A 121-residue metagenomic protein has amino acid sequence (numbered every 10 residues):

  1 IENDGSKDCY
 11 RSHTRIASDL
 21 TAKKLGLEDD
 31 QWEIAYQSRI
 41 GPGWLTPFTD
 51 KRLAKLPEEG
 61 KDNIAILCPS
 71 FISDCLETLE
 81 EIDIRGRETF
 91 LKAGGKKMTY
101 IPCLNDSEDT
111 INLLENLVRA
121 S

Functional and structural regions predicted by a protein language model:
I1-S121: Extended amphipathic ligand-handling, pore-lining, and cofactor/metal-binding catalytic surfaces
